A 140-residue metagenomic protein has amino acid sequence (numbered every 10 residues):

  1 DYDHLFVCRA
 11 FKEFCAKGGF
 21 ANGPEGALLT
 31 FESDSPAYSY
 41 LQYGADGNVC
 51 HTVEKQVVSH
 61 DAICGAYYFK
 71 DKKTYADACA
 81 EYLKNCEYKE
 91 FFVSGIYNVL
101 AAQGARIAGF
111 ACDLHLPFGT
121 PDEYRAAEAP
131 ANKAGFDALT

Functional and structural regions predicted by a protein language model:
D1-Y40, D71: Conserved beta-loop-beta/alpha segment of the NTase-like Rossmann-fold superfamily that binds/positions NTPs
Y40-Q42, I96-Y97: Bulky hydrophobic/aromatic packing residues
Q42-N48: Short acidic-glycine loop/turn motifs at beta-strand connectors
N48-P117, P121-T140: Catalytic-core segments of class I nucleotidyltransferases/pyrophosphorylases that form NMP-activated intermediates
